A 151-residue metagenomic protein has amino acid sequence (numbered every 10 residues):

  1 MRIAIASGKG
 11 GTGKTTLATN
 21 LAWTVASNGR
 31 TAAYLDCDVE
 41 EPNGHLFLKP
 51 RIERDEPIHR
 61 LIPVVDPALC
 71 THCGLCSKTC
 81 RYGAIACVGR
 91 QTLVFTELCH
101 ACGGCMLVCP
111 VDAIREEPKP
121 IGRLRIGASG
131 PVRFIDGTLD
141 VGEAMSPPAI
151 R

Functional and structural regions predicted by a protein language model:
M1-N28, A32: Walker A (P-loop) phosphate-binding motif
T16, V39, T71, L75 (+2 more regions): Conserved active-site and cofactor/substrate-binding residues in soluble primary-metabolism enzymes
R30-H45, P118-R123: Short beta-strand-centered segment that lines the nucleotide-binding/catalytic pocket of NTP-utilizing
E40-L61, I126-V132: P-loop NTPase switch/communication element
V64-G83, L93-A113: Cysteine-centered iron-sulfur cluster-binding motifs in ferredoxin-type domains/subunits of redox enzymes
A84-R90, F95-C102, L139-R151: Phosphate-binding/switch loop-helix module in NTP-utilizing enzymes
C87, E116-E117: Short beta-strand "wing" residues that participate in macromolecule-binding interfaces
K119, L124-R151: Extended interfacial segments that mediate partner engagement and assembly in macromolecular machines
